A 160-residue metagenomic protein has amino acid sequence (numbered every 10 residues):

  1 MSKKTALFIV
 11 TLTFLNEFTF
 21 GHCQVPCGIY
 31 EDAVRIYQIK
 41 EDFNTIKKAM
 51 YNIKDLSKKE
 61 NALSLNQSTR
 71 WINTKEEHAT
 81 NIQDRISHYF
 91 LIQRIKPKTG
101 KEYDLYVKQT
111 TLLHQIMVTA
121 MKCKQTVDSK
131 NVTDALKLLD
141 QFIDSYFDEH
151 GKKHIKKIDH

Functional and structural regions predicted by a protein language model:
T5-L15: Sec-dependent N-terminal signal peptides
F20-L63: Immediate post-signal-peptide N-terminus of mature secreted/exported proteins
C23-C27, E31, W71, N81 (+1 more regions): Long, charged/polar, soluble alpha-helical segments
C27, E31-E41, S64-W71, K101-K108 (+2 more regions): Non-transmembrane, amphipathic alpha-helical segments
M50-F90: Alpha-helical segments in soluble extracytoplasmic regions
M50-S64, Q93, P97, A120-K130 (+1 more regions): Secondary-structure edge/capping motif, primarily at the C-terminal ends of alpha-helices and the immediately following
H78, Q83-R85, Y89-K124: Long, amphipathic, charge-rich alpha-helical segments that form helical bundles/coiled-coils
L105-H154: Helix-rich interaction surfaces within compact, conserved domain-sized segments that mediate assembly or partner
